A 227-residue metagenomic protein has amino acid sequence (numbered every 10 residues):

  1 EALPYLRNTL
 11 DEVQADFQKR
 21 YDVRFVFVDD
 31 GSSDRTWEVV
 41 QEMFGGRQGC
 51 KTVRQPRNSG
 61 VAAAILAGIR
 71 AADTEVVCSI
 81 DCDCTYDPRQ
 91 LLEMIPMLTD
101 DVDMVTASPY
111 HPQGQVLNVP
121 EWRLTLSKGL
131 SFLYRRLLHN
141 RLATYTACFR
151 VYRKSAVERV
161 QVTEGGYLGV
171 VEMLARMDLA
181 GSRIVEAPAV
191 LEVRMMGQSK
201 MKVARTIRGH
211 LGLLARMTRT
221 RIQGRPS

Functional and structural regions predicted by a protein language model:
E1-A15: Short, well-formed alpha-helical segments that are part of the catalytic scaffolds of diverse glycosyltransferases
E1-Y5, D34-E42: Acidic helix N-cap motif at the loop->helix transition within catalytic regions of sugar-transfer enzymes
Y5-N8, Y21, V39, G212-S227: Terminal low-complexity segments of carbohydrate-biosynthetic enzymes
Q14, Q18-G31, V53-Q55: Short beta-strand/loop segment that forms part of the nucleotide-sugar
D29-E38, C84: A conserved acidic beta->alpha catalytic loop
K51-A71, V76, P88-Y167, V193-A204 (+2 more regions): Acceptor/aglycone-binding surface of glycosyltransferases and processive sugar-polymer synthases
N140-R141, V162-G165, L174-E192: Catalytic donor-sugar/metal-binding loop of nucleotide-sugar-dependent glycosyltransferases
